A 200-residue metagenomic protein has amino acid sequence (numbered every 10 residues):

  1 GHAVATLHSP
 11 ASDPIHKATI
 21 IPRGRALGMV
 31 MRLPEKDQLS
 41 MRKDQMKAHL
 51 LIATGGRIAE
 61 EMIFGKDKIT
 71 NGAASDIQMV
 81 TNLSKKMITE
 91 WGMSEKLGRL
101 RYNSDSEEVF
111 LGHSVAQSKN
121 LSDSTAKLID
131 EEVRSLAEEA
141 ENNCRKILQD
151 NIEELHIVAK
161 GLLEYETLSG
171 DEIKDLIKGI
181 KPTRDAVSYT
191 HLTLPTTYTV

Functional and structural regions predicted by a protein language model:
G1-L192: Soluble catalytic regions of large protease machineries
H191-V200: Single conserved hydrophobic/aromatic residue that forms the stacking wall/gate of nucleotide- or nucleobase-binding
